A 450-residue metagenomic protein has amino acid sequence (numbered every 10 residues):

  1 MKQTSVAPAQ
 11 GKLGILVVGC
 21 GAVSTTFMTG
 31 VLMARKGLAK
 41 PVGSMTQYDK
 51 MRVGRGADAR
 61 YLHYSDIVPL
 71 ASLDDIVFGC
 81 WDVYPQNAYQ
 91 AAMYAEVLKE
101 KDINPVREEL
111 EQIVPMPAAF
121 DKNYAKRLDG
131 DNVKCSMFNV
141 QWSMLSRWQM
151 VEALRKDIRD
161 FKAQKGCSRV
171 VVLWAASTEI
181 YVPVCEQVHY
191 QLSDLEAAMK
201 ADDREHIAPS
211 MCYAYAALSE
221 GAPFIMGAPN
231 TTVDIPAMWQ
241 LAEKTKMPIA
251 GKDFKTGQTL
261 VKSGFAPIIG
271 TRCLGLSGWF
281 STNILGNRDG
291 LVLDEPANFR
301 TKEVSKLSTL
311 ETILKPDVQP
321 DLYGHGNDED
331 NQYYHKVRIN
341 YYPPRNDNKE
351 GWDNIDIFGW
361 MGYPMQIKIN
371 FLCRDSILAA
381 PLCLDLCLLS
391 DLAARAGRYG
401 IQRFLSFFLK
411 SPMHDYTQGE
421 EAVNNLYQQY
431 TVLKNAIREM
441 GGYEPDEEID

Functional and structural regions predicted by a protein language model:
M1-F138, W142-A228, T232-K244, L260-G264 (+3 more regions): Metallocofactor- and cofactor-centric catalytic cores in central/energy metabolism, strongly enriched
A22, V83-P85, T256-G257, F280-G286 (+3 more regions): Glycine-rich beta-alpha junction loops
G221-A222, M247, C273-L274: Short glycine/serine/threonine/alanine-rich loop segments
N230-T245, I284-E295, T312-D321, Y342-K349 (+3 more regions): Short flexible/disordered coil segments
A250-K252, T256-N327: Conserved anion/nucleotide-ligand pocket segment
S305-T312, P316-I401: Glycine-rich, aromatic-lined ligand/substrate-binding cores of catalytic and carbohydrate-binding domains
